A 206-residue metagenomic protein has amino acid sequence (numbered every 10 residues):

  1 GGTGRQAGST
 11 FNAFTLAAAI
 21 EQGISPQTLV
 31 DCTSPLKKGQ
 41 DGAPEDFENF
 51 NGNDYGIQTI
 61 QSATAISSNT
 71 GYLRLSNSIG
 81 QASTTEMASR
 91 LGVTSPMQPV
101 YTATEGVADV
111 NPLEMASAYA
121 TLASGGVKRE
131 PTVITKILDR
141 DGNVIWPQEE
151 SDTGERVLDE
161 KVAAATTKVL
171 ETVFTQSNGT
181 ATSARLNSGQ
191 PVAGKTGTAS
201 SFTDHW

Functional and structural regions predicted by a protein language model:
G1, Q6, F11, L29 (+3 more regions): A penicillin-recognizing enzyme superfamily signal
G2-G4, I24-T84, V100, K128 (+1 more regions): Conserved catalytic neighborhood of penicillin-recognizing serine enzymes
A18, Q22-P26, I79, S83 (+3 more regions): A generic secondary-structure signal for well-formed alpha-helical elements
C32-T33, M87-L91, K136-I137: Short acidic/histidine-centered micro-motifs embedded in hydrophobic/aromatic stretches that mark compact functional
G42-N49, G80-S117: Mid-domain, small-residue-enriched loop/turn segments at the edges of structured enzyme/sensor domains
R74-L75, E105, G194-T196: Thr-Gly-centered strand-to-loop micro-motif
S78-I79, P99, V133, A181: Residue-level detector of alpha-helical recognition elements and their boundaries
